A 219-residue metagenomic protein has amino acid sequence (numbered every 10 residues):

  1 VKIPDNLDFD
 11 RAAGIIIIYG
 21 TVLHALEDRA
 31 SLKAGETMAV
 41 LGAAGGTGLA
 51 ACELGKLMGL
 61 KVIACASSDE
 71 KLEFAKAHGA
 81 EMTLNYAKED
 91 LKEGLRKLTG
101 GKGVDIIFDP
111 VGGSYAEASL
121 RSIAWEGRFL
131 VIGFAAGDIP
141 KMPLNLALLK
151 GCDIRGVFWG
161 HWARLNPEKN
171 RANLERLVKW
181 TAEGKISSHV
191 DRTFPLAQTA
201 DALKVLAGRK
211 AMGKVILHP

Functional and structural regions predicted by a protein language model:
D5-D10, S31-T37, G101-K102: Short helix-loop-beta connector
A13-E89: Mid-domain Rossmann-like dinucleotide-binding core that forms the NAD(H)/NADP(H) cofactor-binding site
G35, A80, G103-V104, I186 (+1 more regions): Local beta-strand N-terminus motif with an aromatic residue
M58, S114-I186, H218-P219: Glycine-rich phosphate-binding loop and adjacent beta-alpha segment of Rossmann(oid) nucleotide-cofactor-binding
D90-G101: Short amphipathic alpha-helix with an adjacent loop that forms part of the alpha/beta core around
K102-F108, G127-R128: Short SAM/SAH-binding signature in class I
V178, E183-R192, A200-P219: C-terminal capping/lid region of NAD(P)-dependent oxidoreductase domains
